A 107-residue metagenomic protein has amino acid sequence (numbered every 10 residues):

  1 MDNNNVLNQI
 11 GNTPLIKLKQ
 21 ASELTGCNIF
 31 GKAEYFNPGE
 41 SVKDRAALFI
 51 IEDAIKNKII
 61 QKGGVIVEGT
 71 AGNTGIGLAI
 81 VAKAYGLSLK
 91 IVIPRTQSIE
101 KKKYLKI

Functional and structural regions predicted by a protein language model:
M1-I107: PLP-dependent amino-acid enzyme catalytic core
